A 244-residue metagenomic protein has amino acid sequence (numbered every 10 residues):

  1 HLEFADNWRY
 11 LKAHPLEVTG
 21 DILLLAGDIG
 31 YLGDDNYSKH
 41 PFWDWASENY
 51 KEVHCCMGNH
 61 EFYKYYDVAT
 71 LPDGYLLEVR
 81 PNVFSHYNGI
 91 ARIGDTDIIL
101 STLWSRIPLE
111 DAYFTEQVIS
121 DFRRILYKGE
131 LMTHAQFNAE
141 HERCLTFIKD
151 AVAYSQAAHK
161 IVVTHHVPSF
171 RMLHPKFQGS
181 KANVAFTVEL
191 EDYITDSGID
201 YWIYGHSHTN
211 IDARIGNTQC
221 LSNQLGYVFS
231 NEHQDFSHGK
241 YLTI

Functional and structural regions predicted by a protein language model:
H1-C55, E61-T70, Y127: N-terminal active-site segment of His-dependent metallophosphoesterases
H1-N7, Y31-D35, H60-D67, I90-R92 (+4 more regions): Active-site environment of divalent metal-dependent phosphoester hydrolases
L11-P15, W43-S47, N82-D95, I99 (+1 more regions): Short amphipathic alpha-helices and their capping/turn segments at secondary-structure boundaries
L23-D28, H54-N59, F84-N88, I161-T164 (+3 more regions): Active-site neighborhood of phospho(di)ester-bond hydrolases with catalytic His/Asp-centered motifs
N49-E52, A157, I199-D200, N217-T218: A short helix->loop->beta-strand "cap" motif at the edges of active sites that frequently abuts
E52-Y127: A basic- and aromatic-enriched beta-loop-alpha substructure that forms the phosphate/nucleotide- and DNA/RNA-contacting
A91-G94, H174, K181-D200, H208-I244: Binuclear metal-dependent phosphoesterase catalytic core
I99-I161, H166-F177: Active-site-proximal loop/helix segment associated with metal-binding centers of metalloenzymes
